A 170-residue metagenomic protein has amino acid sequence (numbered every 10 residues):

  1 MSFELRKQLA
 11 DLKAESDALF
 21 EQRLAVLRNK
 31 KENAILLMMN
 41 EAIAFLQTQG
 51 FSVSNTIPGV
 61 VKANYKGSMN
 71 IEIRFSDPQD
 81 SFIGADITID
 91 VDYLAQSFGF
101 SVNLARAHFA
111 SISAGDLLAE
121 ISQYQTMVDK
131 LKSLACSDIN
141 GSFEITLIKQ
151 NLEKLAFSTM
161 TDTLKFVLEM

Functional and structural regions predicted by a protein language model:
S2-G59: Contiguous, amphipathic alpha-helical segments that mediate oligomerization or scaffolding in large protein assemblies
S2-K13, Q96-M170: Intrinsically disordered, low-complexity regulatory regions enriched in serine/threonine/proline and acidic residues
M39-A42, E72-I73, L164: Generic low-polarity alpha-helical segments
A44-R106: Amphipathic, interaction-prone secondary-structure segments
